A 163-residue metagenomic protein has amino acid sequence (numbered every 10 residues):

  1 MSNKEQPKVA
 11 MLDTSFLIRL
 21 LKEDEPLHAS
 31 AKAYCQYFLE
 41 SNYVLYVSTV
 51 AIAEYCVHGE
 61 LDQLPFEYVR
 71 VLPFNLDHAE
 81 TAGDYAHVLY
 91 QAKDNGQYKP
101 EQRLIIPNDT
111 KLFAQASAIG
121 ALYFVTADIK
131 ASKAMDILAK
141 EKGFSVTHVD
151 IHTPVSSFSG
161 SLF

Functional and structural regions predicted by a protein language model:
M1-P7, F113, I119-F163: Acidic, PIN/NYN-like endoribonuclease modules and their adjacent C-terminal/linker elements
M1-V47, C56-E67, F158-F163: Short, well-structured N-terminal submotif of metal-dependent ribonuclease cores
T14, T49, I106-T110: Conserved glycosyltransferase catalytic-site signature
F16, A51-E54, H78, K130: Short, well-ordered alpha-helical scaffold segment located in the soluble/lumenal catalytic or ligand-binding core
R19-L21, E54-V57, S132-M135, E141: Short catalytic/ligand-binding loop motif for oxyanion handling, primarily in non-cytosolic enzymes, centered on
K22-E25, V50, P100-L104: Short, flexible loop segments at the rims of nucleotide/cofactor-binding pockets, characterized by
L64-P73, K140-E141: Active-site regions of enzymes building and remodeling cell-envelope glycoconjugates
P73-K133: Active-site neighborhoods of divalent-metal-dependent phosphate/nucleic-acid chemistry enzymes
